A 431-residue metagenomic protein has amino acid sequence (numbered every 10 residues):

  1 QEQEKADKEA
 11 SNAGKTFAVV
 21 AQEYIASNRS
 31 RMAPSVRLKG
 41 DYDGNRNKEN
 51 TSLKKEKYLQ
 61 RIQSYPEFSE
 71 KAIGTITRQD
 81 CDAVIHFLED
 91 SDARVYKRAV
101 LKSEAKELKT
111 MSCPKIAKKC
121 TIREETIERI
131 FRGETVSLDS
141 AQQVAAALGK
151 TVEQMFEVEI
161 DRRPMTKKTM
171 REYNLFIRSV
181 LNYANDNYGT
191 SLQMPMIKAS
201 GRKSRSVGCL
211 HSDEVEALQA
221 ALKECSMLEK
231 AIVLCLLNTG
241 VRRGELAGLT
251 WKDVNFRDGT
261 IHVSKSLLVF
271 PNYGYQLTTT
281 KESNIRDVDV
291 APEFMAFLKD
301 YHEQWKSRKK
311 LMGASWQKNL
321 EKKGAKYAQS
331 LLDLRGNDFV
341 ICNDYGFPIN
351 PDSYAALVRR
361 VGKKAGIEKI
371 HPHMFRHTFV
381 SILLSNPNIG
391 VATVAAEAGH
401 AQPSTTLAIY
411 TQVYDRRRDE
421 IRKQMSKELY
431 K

Functional and structural regions predicted by a protein language model:
E4-D7, A18-A147, V180-D186, T190-Q193: Basic/aromatic-enriched alpha-helical hairpins
K57, L101-S103, A291-E368: Active-site/catalytic core of tyrosine-dependent DNA strand-transfer enzymes
R94-A99, L108, L138-Q142, I160-K167 (+6 more regions): Basic, Lys/Arg- and aromatic-enriched nucleic-acid-binding interface segment
E124, D253-T260, N350, K369 (+1 more regions): Short, polar N-cap/turn motifs at the start of nucleic acid-interacting alpha helices
G133-S137, C209, L267, A398-K423: Catalytic-site neighborhood detector that most strongly recognizes the C-terminal catalytic loop/helix of tyrosine
A141-L148, Q154, L218-A221, N272-L277 (+2 more regions): DNA/chromatin major-groove-contacting recognition/catalytic segments
D186, L234, N238-V241, E245 (+3 more regions): C-terminal catalytic core of tyrosine-transesterase DNA break-rejoin enzymes
S212, L249-S330: Conserved tyrosine-mediated DNA breakage-rejoining catalytic core shared by Y-recombinases
